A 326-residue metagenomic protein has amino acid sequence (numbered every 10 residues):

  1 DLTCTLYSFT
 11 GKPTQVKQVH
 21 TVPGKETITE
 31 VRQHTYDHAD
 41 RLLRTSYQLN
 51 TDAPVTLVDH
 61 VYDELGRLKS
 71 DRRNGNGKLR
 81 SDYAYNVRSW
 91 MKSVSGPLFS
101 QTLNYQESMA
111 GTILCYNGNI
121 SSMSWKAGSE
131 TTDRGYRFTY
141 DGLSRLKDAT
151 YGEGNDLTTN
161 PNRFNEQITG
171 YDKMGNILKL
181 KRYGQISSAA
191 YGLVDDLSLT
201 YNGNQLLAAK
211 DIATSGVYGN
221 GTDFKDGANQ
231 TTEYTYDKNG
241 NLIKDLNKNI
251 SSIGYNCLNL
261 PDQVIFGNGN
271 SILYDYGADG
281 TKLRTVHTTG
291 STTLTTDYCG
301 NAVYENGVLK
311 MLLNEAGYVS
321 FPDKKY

Functional and structural regions predicted by a protein language model:
D1, Q101-R134, T200-K248, T293-Y326: Short, ordered secondary-structure scaffold segments
D1, T5-Y7, Q15-P23, R44-T51 (+13 more regions): Beta-turn initiation residues at beta-strand->coil junctions
D1-L2, I28-E30, A53-T56, G77-L79 (+6 more regions): Short, small/polar residue-rich loop motifs at catalytic or cofactor-binding pockets
L2-S46, Y218, T222-G227: Outer-membrane beta-barrel transmembrane domain signature of Gram-negative proteins, especially the mid-to-C-terminal
C4-T5, H34, H60, S81-Y83 (+9 more regions): A residue-level detector for well-ordered beta-strand positions
K25-S93, R163: Structural signature of Gram-negative outer-membrane beta-barrels, strongest in the C-terminal barrel of TonB-dependent
V87-S95, K173-G175, K179-N204, G254-Y326: Short secondary-structure transition motifs
